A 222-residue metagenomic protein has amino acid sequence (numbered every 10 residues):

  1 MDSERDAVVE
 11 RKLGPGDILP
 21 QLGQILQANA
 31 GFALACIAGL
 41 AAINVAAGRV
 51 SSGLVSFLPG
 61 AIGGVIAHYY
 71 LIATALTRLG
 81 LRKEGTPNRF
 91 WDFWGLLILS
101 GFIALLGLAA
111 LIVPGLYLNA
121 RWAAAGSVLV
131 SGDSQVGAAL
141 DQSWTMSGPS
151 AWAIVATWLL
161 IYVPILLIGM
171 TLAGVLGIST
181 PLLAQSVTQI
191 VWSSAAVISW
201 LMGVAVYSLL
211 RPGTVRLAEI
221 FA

Functional and structural regions predicted by a protein language model:
D2-E10, P59-L81, R121-S134, A153-A222: Juxtamembrane transition segments at transmembrane-helix termini in multipass membrane proteins
E10-A42, T86-L106, A120-M170: Interfacial aromatic "cap" segments that immediately flank transmembrane helices in multipass membrane proteins
C36, L40, S56, G60 (+4 more regions): Alpha-helical transmembrane segments of multi-pass integral membrane proteins
V45-V55: Short, hydrophobic transmembrane alpha-helix segments
S52-L54, L81-R89: Extended interaction regions within the primary functional domain
